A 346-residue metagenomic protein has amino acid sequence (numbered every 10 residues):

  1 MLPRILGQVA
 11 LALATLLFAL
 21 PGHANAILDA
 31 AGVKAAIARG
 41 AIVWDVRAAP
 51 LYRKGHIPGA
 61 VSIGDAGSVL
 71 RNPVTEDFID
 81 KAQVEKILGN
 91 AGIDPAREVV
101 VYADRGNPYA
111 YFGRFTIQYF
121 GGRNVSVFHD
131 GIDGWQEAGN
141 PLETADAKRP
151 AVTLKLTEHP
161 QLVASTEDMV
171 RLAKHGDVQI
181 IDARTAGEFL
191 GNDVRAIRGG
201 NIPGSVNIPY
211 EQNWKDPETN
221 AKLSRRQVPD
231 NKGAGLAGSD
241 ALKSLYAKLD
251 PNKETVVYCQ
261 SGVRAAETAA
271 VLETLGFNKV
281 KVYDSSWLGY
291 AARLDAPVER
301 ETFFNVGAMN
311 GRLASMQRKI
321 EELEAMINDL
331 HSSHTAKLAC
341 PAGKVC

Functional and structural regions predicted by a protein language model:
M1-A10: Bacterial N-terminal signal peptides that target proteins for export
A19-P21: N-terminal signal peptide c-region/cleavage motif recognized by signal peptidases
A24-I42, A49-Q179, A183, G187-C346: Rhodanese-like catalytic fold shared by cysteine-dependent sulfurtransferases and DSP/PTP-type phosphatases
